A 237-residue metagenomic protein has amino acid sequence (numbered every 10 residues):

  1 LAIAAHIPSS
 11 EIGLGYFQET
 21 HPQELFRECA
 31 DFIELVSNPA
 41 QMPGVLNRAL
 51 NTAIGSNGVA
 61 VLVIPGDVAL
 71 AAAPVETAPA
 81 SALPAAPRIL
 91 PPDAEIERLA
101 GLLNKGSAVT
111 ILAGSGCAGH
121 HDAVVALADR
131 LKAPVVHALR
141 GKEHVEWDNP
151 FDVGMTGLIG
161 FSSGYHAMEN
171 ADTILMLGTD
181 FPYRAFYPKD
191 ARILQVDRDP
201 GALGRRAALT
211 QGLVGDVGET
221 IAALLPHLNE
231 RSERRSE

Functional and structural regions predicted by a protein language model:
L1-R234: N-terminal alpha/beta PP-like core and its mobile active-site loop of ThDP/TPP-dependent enzymes
